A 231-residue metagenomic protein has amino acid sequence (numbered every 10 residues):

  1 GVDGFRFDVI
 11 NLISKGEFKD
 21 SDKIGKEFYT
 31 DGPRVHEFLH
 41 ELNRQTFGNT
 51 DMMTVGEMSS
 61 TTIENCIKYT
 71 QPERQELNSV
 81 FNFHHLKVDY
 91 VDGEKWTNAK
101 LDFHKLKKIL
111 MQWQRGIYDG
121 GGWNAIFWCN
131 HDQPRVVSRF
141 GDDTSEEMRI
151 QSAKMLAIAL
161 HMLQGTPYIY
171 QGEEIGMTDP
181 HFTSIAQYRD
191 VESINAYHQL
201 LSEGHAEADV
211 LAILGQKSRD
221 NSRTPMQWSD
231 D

Functional and structural regions predicted by a protein language model:
G1-D231: Active-site and adjacent substrate-binding regions of carbohydrate-active enzymes
